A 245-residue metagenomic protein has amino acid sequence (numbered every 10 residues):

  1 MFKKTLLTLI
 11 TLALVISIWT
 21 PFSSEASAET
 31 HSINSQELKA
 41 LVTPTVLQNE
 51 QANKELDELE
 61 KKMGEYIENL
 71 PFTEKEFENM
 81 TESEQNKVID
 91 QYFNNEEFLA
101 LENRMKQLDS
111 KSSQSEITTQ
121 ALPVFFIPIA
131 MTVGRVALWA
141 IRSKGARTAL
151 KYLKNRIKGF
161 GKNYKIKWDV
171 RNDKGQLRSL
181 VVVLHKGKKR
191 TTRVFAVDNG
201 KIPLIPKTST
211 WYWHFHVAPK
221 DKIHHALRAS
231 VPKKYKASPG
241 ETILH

Functional and structural regions predicted by a protein language model:
M1-L9: Bacterial N-terminal signal peptides that target proteins for export
K4, W19-L122: N-terminal propeptides/leader regions of secreted preproproteins that are proteolytically removed before maturation
L9-I10, I141, K220: A periodicity- and composition-biased signal for non-globular, repetitive helical segments
L9-P21: Bacterial N-terminal signal peptides
I18, L41, E68, Q120 (+4 more regions): Compositionally biased, intrinsically disordered/low-complexity regions enriched for serine, proline and threonine
Q107-K158: Hydrophobic, gly/ala-rich membrane-insertion helices/peptides used by toxins and envelope proteins
L150-H245: Catalytic toxin/effector domains delivered as secreted proteins or via bacterial secretion systems
